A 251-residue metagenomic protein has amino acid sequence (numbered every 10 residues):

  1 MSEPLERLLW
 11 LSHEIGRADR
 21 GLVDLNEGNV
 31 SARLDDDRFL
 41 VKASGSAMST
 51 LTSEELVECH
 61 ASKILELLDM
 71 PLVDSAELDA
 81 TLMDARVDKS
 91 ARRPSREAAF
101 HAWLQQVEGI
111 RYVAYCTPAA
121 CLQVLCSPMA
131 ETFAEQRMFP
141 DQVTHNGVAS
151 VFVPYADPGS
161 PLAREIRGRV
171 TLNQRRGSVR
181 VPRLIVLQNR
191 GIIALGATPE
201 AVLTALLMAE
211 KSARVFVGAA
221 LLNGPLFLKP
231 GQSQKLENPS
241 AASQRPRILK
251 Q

Functional and structural regions predicted by a protein language model:
M1-Q251: Glycine-rich flexible loops
